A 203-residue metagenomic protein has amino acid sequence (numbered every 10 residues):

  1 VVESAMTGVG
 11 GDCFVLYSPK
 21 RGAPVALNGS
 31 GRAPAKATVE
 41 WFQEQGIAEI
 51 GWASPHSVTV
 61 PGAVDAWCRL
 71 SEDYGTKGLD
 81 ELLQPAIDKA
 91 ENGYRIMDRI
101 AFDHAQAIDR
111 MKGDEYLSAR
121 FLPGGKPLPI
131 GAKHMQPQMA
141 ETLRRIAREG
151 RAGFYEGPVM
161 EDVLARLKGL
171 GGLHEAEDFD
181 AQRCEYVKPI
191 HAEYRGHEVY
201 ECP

Functional and structural regions predicted by a protein language model:
V1-E156, M160-P203: Noncatalytic scaffold domains of N-terminal-nucleophile
